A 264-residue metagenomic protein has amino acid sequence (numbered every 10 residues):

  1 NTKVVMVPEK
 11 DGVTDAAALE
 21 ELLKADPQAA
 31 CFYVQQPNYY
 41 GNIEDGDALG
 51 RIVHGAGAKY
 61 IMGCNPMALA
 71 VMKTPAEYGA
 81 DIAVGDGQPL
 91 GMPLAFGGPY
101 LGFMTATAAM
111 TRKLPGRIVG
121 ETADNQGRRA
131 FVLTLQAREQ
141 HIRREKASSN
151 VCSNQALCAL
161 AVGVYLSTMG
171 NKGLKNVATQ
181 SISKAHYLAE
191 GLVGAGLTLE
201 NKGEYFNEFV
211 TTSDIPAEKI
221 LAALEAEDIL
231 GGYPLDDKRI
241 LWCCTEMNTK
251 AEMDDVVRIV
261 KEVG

Functional and structural regions predicted by a protein language model:
N1-A130, A195-E200, T211-D214, E218-A222 (+2 more regions): Conserved PLP-enzyme active-site core in the AAT-like
E9, K172-D255: Conserved C-terminal alpha-helix-loop-beta "cap" of PLP-dependent enzymes that closes/shapes the active-site mouth
G12, A16, Y39-N42, G46 (+10 more regions): Generic structural signal for well-ordered, non-membrane alpha-helical segments in soluble metabolic enzymes
Y33-Q35, A56-A58, A147-S148, K172-K175 (+1 more regions): A short, structure-level motif marking secondary-structure boundaries and short turns
L90-A195, L199-K202: Active-site C-terminal subdomain of aminotransferase-like
A147, E252-V260: Intein/HINT protein-splicing elements and their conserved insertion hotspots or analogous self-processing inserts
Y165-M169, S213, V260-V263: Generic structural signal for hydrophobic core residues of well-folded globular domains
M247, V257-V260, G264: Proteolytic cleavage junctions
